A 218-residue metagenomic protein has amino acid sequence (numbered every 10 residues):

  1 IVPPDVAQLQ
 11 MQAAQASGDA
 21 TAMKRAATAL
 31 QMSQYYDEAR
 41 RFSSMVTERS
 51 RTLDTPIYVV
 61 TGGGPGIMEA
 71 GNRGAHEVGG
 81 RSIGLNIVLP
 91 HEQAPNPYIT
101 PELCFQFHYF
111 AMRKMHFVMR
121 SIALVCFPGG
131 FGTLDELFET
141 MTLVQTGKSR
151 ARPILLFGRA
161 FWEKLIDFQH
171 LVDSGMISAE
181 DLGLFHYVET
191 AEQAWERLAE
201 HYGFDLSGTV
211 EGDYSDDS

Functional and structural regions predicted by a protein language model:
I1-L85: Glycine-rich beta-alpha loop segments
M11-R25, H108-L124, M141-K148: Glycine/serine-rich loop-strand microenvironments at binding/catalytic pocket rims
S50-D54, H76, N96-I99, H116-R120 (+2 more regions): Solvent-exposed alpha-helices and their adjacent loops that cap or buttress functional pockets in soluble metabolic
T55-Y58, A151-P153, L182-F185: Residue-level recognition of the N-termini of beta-strands and the immediately preceding loop/turn
V60-T61, P65-F127, F131, F138: Phosphate/pyrophosphate-binding betaalpha-module
H76-E77, E139-V144, H170-D173, Y202-G203: Short, solvent-exposed amphipathic alpha-helical segments in soluble enzyme and RNA/protein-processing domains
G79-E92, F127-P128, M141-L165, A179-E180: Short, acidic/small-residue loops that bind anionic groups at enzyme active sites
L156-S218: C-terminal functional extensions of proteins
